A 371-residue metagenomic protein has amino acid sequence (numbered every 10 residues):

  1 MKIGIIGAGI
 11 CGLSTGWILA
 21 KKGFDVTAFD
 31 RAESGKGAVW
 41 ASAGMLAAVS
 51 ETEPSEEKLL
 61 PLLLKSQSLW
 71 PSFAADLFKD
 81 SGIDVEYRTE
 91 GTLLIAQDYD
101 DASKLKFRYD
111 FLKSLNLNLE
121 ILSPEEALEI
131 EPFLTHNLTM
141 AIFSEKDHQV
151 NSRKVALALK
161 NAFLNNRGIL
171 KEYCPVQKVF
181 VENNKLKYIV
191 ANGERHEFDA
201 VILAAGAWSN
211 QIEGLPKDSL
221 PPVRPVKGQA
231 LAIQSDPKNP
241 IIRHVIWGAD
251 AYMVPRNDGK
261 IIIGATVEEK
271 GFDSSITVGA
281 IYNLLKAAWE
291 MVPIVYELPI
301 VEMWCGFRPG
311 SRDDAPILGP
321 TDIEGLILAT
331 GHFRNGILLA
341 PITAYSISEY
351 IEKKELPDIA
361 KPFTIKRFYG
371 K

Functional and structural regions predicted by a protein language model:
K2-T27: N-terminal Rossmann-like FAD-binding beta1-loop-alpha1 element of flavoenzymes
C11, S34, W208: Conserved Rossmann-like nucleotide-cofactor binding loop
W17-K22, F29-R31, G44-M45, S50 (+3 more regions): Active-site substrate-recognition segment that forms the wall of the catalytic cavity or substrate channel
M45-E126, I130, A287-W289: Dinucleotide-binding Rossmann-like beta1-alpha1 core, especially the glycine-rich loop that anchors the ADP
P61-L64, I95-K104, I142-N161, S275-A280: Short beta-strand to alpha-helix junction loop
S123-P124, E172-C174, E302-W304: Short loop/edge segments at beta-strand edges and connector loops that shape dinucleotide/nucleotide cofactor-binding
I142-N192: Helical element adjacent to the flavin cofactor pocket in flavoenzyme catalytic cores
I294-K371: C-terminal catalytic lobe of FAD-dependent flavoproteins
